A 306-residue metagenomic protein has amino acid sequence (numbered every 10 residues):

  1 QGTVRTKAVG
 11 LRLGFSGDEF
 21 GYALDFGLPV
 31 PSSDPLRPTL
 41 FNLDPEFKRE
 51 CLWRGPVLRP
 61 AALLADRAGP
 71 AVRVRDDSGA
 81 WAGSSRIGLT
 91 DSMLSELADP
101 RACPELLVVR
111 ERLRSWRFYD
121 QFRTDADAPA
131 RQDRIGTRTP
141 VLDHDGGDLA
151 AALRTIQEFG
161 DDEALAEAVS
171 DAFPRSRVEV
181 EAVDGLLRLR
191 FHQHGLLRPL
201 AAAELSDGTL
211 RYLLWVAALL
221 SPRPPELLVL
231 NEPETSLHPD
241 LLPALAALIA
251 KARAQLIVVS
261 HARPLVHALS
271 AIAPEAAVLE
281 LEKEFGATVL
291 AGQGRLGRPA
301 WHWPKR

Functional and structural regions predicted by a protein language model:
Q1, G17, Y212-A218, P264-H267: Phosphate-binding glycine-rich loops of NTP-binding sites
V4-L13: Short, hydrophobic/aromatic-rich segments at coil-to-beta transitions
L13-G17, R54, F191-G195, K283: Short acidic, glycine-rich loop/turn motifs
S16-F159, E163: Electropositive, glycine-dotted interaction segments that contact anionic polymers or phosphate-rich ligands
E19-A23, L197-P199, A287: Short, mixed charged/polar active-site loops that provide acid/base catalysis or chelate metal/phosphate cofactors
R154, E167-S170, P174-L220, L227 (+1 more regions): Conserved ABC ATPase signature
P243-R306: C-terminal lobe/lid and adjacent interdomain/linker elements of RecA-like ASCE P-loop ATPase modules
